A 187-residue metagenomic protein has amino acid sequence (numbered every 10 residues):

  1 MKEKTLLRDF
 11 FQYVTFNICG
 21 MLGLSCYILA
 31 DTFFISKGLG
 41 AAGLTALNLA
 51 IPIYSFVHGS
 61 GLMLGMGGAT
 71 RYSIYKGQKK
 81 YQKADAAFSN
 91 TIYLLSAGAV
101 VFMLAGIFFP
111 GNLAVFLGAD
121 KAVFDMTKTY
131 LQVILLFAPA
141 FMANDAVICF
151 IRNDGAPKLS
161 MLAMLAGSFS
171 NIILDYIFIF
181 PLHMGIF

Functional and structural regions predicted by a protein language model:
M1-N17, Y72-P139, I173, P181-F187: Short alpha-helical transmembrane segments in multi-pass integral membrane proteins
F10, V14, I18-A30, I53-G67 (+5 more regions): Hydrophobic alpha-helical transmembrane bundles that constitute the permease/transmembrane domains of multi-pass
C26-L29, G38-A41, Y75-Q78, N153-D154 (+1 more regions): Helix-loop interface residues and adjacent transmembrane-helix termini in multi-pass membrane transporters, primarily
I28, T32, S36, G106 (+3 more regions): Juxtamembrane/transmembrane-helix interface segments of polytopic membrane transporters
T32, A41-L44, Y81, P110 (+2 more regions): Membrane-helix interface/capping residues of multi-pass secondary transporters
F34-K37, G68, N112-V115, I148-G155 (+1 more regions): Juxtamembrane transmembrane-helix termini
I35-S55, A122-M126, I186-F187: Interfacial/gating helices of multi-pass transporter permease domains
T45-L104, F141-S160: Small-residue-rich hydrophobic transmembrane alpha-helices
